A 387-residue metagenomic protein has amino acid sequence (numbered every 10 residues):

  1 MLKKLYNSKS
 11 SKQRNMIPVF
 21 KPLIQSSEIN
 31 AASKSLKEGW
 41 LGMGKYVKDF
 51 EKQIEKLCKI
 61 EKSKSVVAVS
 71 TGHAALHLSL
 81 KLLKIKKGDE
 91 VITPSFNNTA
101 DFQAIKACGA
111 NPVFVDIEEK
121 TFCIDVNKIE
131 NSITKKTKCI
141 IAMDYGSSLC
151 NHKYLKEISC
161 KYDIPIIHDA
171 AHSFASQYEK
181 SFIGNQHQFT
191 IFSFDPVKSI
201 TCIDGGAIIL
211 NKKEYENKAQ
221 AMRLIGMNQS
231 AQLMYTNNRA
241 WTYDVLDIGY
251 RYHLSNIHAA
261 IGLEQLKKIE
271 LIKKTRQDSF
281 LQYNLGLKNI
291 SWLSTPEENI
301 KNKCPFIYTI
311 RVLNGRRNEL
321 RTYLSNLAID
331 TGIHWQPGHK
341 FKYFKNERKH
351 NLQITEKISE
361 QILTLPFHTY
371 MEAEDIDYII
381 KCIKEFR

Functional and structural regions predicted by a protein language model:
M1-L41, D244-L246, P366: N-terminal "arm"/small-domain region of PLP-dependent enzymes with the aminotransferase-like
S10, V47-Q53, I60-K64, N127 (+6 more regions): PLP-dependent aminotransferase class I/II
M43-E90, A104-C108, F114-D116, S181: Phosphate-binding glycine-rich loop
V67, I92, V113, I166-I167 (+3 more regions): Structural detector of well-ordered beta-strand residues that form the stable sheet scaffold of enzyme domains
K81-K161, P165-A170, Q177: PLP-dependent aminotransferase-like
I117, P196, F367: Short, conserved catalytic or interaction motifs in soluble domains
H168-C202, N217, W241-L246: Conserved active-site segment immediately N-terminal to the catalytic lysine that forms the internal aldimine
F192-S193, G206-K212, L263: Short beta-strand-to-turn element immediately C-terminal to the catalytic PLP-Schiff-base lysine in fold type I
